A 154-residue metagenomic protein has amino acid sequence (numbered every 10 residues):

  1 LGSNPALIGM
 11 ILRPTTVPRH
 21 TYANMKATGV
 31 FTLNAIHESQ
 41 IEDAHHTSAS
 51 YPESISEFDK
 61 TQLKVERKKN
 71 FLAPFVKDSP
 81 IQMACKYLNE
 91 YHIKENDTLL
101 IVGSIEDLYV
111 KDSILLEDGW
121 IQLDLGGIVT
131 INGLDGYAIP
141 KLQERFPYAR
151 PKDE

Functional and structural regions predicted by a protein language model:
L1-E154: Basic, polyanion-binding surface patches
